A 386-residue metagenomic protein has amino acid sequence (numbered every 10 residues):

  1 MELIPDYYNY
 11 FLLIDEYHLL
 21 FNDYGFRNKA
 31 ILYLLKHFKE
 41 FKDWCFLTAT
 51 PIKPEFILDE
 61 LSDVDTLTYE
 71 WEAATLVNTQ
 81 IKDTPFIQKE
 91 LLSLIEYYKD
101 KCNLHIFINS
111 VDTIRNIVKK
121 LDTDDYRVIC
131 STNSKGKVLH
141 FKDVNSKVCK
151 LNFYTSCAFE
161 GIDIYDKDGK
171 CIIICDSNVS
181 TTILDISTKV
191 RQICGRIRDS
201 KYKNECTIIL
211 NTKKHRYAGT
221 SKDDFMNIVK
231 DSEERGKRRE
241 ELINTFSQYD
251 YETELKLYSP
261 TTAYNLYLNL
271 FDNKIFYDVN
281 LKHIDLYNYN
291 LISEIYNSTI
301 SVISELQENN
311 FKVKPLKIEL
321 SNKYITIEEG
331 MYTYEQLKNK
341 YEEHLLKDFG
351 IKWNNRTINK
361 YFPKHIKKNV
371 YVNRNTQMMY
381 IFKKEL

Functional and structural regions predicted by a protein language model:
M1, S146-G161: Conserved two-lobed SF2 helicase motor
M1-L3, K137-V144: Inter-Walker segment of RecA-like/P-loop motor cores
L3-F38: SF2 helicase catalytic motif II
A49-Y97: Interdomain hinge/linker at the junction between the two RecA-like core domains of SF2 helicases
S93-L121: Conserved strand-helix element at the start of the C-terminal RecA-like helicase core
I164-S177, T207: A short beta-strand element within the Helicase C-terminal
V179-N204: Conserved SF2 helicase motif VI
D223-L386: The feature captures the C-terminal accessory region of ATP-dependent helicases and related nucleic-acid translocases
